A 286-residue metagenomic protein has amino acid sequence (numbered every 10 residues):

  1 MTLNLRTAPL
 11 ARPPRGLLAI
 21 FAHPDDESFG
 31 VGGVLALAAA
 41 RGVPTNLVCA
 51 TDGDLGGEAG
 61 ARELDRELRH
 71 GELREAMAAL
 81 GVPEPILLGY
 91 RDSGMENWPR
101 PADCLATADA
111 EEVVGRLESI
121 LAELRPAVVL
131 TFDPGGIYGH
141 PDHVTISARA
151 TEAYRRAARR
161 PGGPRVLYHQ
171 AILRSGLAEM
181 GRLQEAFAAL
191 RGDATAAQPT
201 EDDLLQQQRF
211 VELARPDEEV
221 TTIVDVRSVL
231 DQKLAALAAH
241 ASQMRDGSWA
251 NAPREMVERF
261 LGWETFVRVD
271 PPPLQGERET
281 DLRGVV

Functional and structural regions predicted by a protein language model:
M1-L18, W98-P101, T107-V286: Metal-dependent de-N-acetylase/amidase catalytic core
R6, P13-P24, S28-R66: ATP-dependent adenylation/pyrophosphate-handling site
A40, E72-G81: A short, N-terminal amphipathic alpha-helix
P44, P83, A127: Residue-level detector of anion-binding/catalytic polar loops
V48-A50, A78-E96: A conserved beta-strand->alpha-helix junction
G57-A61, G94-L105: Surface-exposed, active-site-proximal loop segments in enzymatic domains
E67-H70, R74, S147: Short, surface-exposed alpha-helical segments at coil->helix boundaries
